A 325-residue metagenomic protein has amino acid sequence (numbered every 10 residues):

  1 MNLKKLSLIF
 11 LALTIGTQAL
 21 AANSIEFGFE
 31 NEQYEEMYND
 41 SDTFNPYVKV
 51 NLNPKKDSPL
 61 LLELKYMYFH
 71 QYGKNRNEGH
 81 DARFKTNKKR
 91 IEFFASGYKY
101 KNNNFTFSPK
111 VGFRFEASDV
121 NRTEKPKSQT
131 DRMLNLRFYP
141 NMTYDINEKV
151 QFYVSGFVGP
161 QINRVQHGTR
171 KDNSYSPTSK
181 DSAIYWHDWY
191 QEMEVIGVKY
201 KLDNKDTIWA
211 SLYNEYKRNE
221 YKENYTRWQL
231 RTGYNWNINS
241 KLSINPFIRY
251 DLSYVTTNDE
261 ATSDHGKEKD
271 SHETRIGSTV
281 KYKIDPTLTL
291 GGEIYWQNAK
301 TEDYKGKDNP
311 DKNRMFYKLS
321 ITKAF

Functional and structural regions predicted by a protein language model:
M1-E26, D57-L61, N309, F325: Cleavable N-terminal export/targeting peptides
A21-G79, F316, T322: Short glycine/proline- and aromatic-enriched beta-strand/turn motifs that initiate or cap beta-hairpins
N23-I25, K56-L64, Y100-S108, E148-V154 (+5 more regions): Repeated loop/turn-to-beta-strand initiation elements of outer-membrane beta-barrel proteins
F29-M37, L52, Y66-K74, G97 (+9 more regions): Transmembrane beta-strands of outer-membrane beta-barrel pores
D40-P46, V50, R83-I91, T130-F138 (+4 more regions): Residues that define the transmembrane beta-barrel architecture of outer-membrane proteins
P46-P54, I91-Y98, F113, F138-Y144 (+6 more regions): Residues on the lipid-exposed face of transmembrane beta-strands in outer-membrane beta-barrel proteins
N141-S263: Detector for outer-membrane/organellar transmembrane beta-barrel domains, recognizing the amphipathic beta-strand
Y282, I294, D311-F325: Outer-membrane beta-barrel "beta-signal"
